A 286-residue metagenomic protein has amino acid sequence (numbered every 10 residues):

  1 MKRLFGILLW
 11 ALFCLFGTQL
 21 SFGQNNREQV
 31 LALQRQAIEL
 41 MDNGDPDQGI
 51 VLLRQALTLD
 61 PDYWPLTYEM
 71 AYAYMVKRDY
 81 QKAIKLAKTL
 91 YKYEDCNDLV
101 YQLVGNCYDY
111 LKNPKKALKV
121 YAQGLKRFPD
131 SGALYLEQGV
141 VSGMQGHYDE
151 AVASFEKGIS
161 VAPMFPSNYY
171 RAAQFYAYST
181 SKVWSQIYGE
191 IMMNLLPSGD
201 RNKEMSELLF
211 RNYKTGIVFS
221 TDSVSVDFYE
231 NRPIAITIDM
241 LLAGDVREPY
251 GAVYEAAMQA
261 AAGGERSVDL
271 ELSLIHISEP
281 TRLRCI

Functional and structural regions predicted by a protein language model:
E28-L59, Y72, V76: Alpha-helical segment of the N-proximal tetratricopeptide repeat
D42-N43, V76-K77, Y110-L111, M144-Q145 (+2 more regions): Register position in tetratricopeptide repeats
L66, V100, L134, N168 (+1 more regions): TPR alpha-solenoid repeat register
E69-Y72, Q102-L103, E137, R171 (+1 more regions): Canonical tetratricopeptide repeat
D79-Q81, K115, W184-Q186, S198 (+1 more regions): Alpha-helical linker/edge segments of TPR/alpha-solenoid repeat scaffolds and analogous pre-/post-domain helices
I275-I286: Single conserved hydrophobic/aromatic residue that forms the stacking wall/gate of nucleotide- or nucleobase-binding
